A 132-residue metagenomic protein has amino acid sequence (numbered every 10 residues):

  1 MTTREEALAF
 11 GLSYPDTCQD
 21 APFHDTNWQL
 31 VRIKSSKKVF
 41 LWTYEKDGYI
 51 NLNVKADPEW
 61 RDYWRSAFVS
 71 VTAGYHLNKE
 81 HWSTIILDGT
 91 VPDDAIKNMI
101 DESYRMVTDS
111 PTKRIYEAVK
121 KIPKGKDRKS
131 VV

Functional and structural regions predicted by a protein language model:
M1-V132: Charge-dense, helix-prone N-terminal extensions
